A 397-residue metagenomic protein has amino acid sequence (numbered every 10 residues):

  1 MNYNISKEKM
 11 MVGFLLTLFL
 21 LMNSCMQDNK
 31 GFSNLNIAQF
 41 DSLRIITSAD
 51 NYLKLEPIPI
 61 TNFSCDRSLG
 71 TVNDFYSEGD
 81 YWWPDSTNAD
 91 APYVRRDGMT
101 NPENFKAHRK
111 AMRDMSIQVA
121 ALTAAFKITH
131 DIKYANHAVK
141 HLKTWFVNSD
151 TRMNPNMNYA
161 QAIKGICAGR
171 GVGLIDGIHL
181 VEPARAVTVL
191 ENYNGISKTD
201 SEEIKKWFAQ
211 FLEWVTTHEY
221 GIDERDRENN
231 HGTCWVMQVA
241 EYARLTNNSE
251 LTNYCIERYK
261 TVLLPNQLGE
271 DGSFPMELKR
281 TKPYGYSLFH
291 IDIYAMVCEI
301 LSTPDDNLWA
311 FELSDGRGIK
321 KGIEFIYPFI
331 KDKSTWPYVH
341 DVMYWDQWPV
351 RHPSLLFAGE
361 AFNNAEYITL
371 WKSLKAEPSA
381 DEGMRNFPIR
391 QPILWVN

Functional and structural regions predicted by a protein language model:
N2-V12: Bacterial N-terminal signal peptides that target proteins for export
G13-N23: Bacterial N-terminal signal peptides
C25-E224, E257-K260, I300-D305, E312-N397: Extracellular glycan-targeting catalytic surfaces
F105, K198, T216-R227, T246 (+1 more regions): Active-site-adjacent structural elements in folded domains
D176, G232-T233, S287: An alpha-helical repeat/solenoid feature that recognizes helix-turn-helix modules
W207-S249: Loop-centered beta-sheet repeat module
M237, E241-P337: Long, repeat-rich segments with strong aromatic
